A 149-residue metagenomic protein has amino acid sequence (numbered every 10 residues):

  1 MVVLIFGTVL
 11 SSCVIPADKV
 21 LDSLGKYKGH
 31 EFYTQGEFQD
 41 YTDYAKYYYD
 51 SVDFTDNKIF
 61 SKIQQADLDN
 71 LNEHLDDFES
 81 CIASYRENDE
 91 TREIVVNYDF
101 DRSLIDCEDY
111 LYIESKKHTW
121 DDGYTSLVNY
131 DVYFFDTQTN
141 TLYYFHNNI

Functional and structural regions predicted by a protein language model:
M1-T8: Bacterial N-terminal signal peptides
T8-F78: N-terminal export/targeting and maturation segments
F78-I149: Extracytoplasmic electrostatic interaction patches
